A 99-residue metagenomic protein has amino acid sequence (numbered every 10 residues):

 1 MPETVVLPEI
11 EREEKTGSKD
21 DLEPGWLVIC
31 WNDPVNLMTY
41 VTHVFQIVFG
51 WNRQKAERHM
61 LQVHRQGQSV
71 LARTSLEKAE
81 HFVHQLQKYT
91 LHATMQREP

Functional and structural regions predicted by a protein language model:
M1-P99: Terminal domain-initiation and capping elements
